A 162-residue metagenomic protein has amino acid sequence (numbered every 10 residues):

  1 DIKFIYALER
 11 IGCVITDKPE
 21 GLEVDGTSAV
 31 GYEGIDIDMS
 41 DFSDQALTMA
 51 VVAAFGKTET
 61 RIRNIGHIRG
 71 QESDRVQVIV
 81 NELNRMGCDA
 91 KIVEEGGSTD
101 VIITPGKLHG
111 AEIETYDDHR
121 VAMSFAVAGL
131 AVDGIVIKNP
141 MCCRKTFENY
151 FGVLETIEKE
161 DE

Functional and structural regions predicted by a protein language model:
D1-E162: Short, structured segments at the rim of ligand-binding sites
